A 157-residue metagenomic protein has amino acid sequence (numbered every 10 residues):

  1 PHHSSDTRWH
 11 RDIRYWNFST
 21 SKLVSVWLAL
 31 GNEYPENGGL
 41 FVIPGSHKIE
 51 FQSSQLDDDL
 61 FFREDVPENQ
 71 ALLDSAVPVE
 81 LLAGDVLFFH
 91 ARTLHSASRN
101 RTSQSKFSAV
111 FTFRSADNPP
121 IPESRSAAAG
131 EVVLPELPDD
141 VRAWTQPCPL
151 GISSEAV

Functional and structural regions predicted by a protein language model:
P1-V42, H47: Conserved double-stranded beta-helix
H3, K22, E36, S75 (+2 more regions): A generic structural signal for well-ordered coil/turn residues at beta-strand boundaries that shape enzyme active-site
T7-R11, W16-S19, S54, V79-E80 (+2 more regions): Short histidine-centered beta-strand/loop micro-motifs that create catalytic or ligand/metal-coordination sites
R11-D12, D58-S75, S105, E123-G130: Short, surface-exposed loop/helix-turn segments at secondary-structure junctions that function as lids/hinges flanking
R11-I13, W27-L28, L73-S75, T93-S96: Glycine-rich, charged/polar anion/phosphate-binding loops that engage phosphate groups from diverse ligands
N17-P35, E80-A83, F88, F111-D117: Short, conserved beta-strand element in jelly-roll/cupin
E33-L94: Double-stranded beta-helix
S53-L56, V86-F88, T93-V157: Non-heme Fe(II)/2-oxoglutarate
